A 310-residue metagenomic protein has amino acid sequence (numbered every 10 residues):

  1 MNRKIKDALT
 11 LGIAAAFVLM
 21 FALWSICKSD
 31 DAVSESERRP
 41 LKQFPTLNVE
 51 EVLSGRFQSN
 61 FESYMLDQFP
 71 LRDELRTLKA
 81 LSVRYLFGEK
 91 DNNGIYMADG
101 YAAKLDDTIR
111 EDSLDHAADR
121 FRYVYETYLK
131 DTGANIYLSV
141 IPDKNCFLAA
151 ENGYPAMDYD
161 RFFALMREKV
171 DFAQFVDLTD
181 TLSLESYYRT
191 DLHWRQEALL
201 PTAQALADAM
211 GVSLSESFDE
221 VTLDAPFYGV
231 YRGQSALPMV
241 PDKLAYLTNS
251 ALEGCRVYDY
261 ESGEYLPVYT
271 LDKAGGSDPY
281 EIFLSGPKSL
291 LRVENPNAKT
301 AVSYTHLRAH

Functional and structural regions predicted by a protein language model:
N2-A14: N-terminal Sec-pathway targeting helices
L11-S25: Hydrophobic membrane-insertion alpha-helices, especially the h-region of bacterial N-terminal signal peptides
D30-F44: Alpha-helical transmembrane signal-anchor/signal-peptide segments
L41-R120, C146-G153, F283-R292, P296: Serine-dependent acyl-ester chemistry module
A98-D99, S139-K144, L178-T181: Short loop/turn segments at strand-loop or loop-helix junctions that form parts of catalytic or ligand-binding pockets
R110-R167: Membrane-embedded segments
A198-V302: Extracellular/periplasmic envelope-modification machinery, especially enzymes that add or remove acyl/ester groups on
T305-A309: Conserved small/polar residues in nucleotide/adenosyl-binding loops
